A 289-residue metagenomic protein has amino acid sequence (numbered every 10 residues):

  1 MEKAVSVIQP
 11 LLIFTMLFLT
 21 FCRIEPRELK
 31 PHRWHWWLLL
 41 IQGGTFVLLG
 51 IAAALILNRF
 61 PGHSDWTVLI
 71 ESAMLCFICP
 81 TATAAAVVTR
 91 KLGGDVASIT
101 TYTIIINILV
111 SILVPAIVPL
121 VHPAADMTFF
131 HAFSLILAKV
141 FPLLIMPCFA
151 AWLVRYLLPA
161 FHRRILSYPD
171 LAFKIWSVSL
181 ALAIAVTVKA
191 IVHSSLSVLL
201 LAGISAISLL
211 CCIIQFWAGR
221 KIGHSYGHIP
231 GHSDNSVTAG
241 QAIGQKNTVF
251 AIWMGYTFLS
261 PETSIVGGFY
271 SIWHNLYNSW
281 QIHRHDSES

Functional and structural regions predicted by a protein language model:
M1-S289: Alpha-helical transmembrane segments of multi-pass small-molecule/ion transporters
